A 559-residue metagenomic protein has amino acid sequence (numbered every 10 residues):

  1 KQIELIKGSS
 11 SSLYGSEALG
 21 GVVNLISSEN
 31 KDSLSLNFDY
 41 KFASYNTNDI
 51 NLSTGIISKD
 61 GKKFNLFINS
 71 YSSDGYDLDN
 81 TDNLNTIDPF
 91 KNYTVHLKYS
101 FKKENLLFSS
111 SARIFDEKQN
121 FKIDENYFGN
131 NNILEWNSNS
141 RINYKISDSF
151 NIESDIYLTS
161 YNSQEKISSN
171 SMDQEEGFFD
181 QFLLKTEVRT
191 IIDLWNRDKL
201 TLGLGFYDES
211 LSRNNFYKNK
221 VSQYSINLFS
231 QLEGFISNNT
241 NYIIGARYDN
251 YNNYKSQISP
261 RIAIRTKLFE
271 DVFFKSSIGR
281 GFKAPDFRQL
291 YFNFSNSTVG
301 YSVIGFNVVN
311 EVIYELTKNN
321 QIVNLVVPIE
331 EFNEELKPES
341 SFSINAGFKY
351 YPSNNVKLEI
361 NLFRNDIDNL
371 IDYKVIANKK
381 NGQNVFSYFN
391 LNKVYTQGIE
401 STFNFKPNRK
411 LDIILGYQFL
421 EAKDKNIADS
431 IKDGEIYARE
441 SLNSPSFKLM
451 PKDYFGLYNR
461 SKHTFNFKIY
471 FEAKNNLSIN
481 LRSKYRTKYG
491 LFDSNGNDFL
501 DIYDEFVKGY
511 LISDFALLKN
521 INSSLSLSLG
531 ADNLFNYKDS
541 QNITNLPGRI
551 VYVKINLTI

Functional and structural regions predicted by a protein language model:
K1-S35: A beta-strand signature from Gram-negative outer-membrane beta-barrel systems, especially the internal plug domain
S12, N24, K31-S33, K41 (+1 more regions): Periplasmic-side early beta-strands and strand-to-turn transitions of outer-membrane beta-barrels
F42-S44, S70-D74, F101-N105, I114-K118 (+11 more regions): Transmembrane beta-strands of outer-membrane beta-barrel pores
G55-K59, F67, S100, K275-G279 (+1 more regions): Conserved C-terminal beta-signal and adjacent last beta-strands/turns of outer-membrane beta-barrel proteins
H96, D180-R189, N227-F229, N333-K337 (+4 more regions): Outer membrane beta-barrel strand-and-loop segments of large Gram-negative receptors, especially TonB-dependent
H96-E117, N130-Y254, K267-F269, V356-L362 (+2 more regions): Face-selective signature of the C-terminal outer-membrane beta-barrel domain
N196, F235-N239, L362-I367, Q383-S494 (+1 more regions): Gram-negative outer-membrane beta-barrel transporters
N252-Q257, D271-S343, L362-F386, T487-G496 (+1 more regions): Surface-exposed extracellular loop regions of Gram-negative outer-membrane beta-barrel proteins, predominantly
